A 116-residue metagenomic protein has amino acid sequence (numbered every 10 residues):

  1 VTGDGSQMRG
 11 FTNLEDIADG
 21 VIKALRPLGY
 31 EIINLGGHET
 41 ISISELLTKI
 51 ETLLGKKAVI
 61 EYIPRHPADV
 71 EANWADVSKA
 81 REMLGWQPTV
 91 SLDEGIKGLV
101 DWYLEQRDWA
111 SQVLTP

Functional and structural regions predicted by a protein language model:
V1-P116: C-terminal substrate-binding subdomain of Rossmann-fold SDR/epimerase-dehydratase oxidoreductases
